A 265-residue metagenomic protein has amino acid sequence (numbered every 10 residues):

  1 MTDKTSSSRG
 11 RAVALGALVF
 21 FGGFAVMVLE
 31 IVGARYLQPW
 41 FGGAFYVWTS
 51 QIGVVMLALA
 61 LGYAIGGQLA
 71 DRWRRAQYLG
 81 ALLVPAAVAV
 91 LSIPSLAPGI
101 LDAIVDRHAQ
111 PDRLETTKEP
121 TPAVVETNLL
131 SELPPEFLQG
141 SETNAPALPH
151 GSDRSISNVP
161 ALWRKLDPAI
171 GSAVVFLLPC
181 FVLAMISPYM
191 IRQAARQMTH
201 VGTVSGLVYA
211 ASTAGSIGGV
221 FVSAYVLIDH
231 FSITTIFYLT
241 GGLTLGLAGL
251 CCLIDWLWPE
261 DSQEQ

Functional and structural regions predicted by a protein language model:
M1-Q265: Alpha-helical transmembrane segments of multi-pass membrane proteins
